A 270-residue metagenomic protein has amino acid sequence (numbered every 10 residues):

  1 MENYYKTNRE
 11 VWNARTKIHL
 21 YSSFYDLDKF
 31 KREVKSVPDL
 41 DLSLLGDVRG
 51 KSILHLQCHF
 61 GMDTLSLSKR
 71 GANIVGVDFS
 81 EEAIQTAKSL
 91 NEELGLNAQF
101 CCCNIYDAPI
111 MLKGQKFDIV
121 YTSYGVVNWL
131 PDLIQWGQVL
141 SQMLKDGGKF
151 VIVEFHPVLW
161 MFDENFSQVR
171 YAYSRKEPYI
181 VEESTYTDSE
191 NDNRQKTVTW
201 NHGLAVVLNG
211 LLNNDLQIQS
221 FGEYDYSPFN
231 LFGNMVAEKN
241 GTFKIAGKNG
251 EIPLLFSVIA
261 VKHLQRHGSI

Functional and structural regions predicted by a protein language model:
M1-R49, M62, S66: Conserved class I S-adenosyl-L-methionine
S52-I110: Class I SAM-dependent methyltransferase SAM/SAH-binding core
I110-V120: A short acidic, Gly/Pro-enriched loop at the edge of an enzyme's catalytic core that lines a small-molecule cofactor
D118-I134: A short SAM/SAH-binding and catalytic strip from SAM-dependent methyltransferases
I134-K149: A short glycine-rich, Lys/Arg-flanked "PGG" loop and its adjoining helix->strand segment in the class I
K149-T185: Conserved class I S-adenosyl-L-methionine
E154-S167, E190-V206: Acceptor-substrate binding/catalytic loop of class I
T187, T197-F221: Short alpha-helix
